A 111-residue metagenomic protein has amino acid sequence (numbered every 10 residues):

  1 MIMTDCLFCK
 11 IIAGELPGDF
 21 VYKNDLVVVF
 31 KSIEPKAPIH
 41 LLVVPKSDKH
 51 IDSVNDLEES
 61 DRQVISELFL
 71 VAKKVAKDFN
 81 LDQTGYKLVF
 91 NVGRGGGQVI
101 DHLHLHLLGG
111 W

Functional and structural regions predicted by a protein language model:
M1-W111: HIT superfamily nucleotide-processing domains
